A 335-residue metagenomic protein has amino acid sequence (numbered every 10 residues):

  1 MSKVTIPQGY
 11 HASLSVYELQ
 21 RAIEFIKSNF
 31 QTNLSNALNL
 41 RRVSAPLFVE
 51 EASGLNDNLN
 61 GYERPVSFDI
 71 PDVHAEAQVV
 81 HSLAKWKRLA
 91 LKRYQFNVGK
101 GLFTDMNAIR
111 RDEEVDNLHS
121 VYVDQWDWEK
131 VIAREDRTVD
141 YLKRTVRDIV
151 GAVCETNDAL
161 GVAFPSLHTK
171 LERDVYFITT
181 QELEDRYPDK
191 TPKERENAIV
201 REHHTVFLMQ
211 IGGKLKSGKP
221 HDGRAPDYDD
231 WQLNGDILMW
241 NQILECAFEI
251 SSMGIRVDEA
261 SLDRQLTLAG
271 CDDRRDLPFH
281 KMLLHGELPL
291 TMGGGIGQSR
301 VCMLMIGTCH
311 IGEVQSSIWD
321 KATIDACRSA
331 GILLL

Functional and structural regions predicted by a protein language model:
S2-H119, D127-V131: Class II aminoacyl-tRNA synthetase-like tRNA-binding/catalytic domains
E18-F25, N29, R137-R144, D148 (+3 more regions): Generic recognition of stable, solvent-exposed alpha-helical segments in well-folded globular domains
L34-R41, I149-L160, C309: A generic secondary-structure signal for well-formed alpha-helical elements
L47-E51, P165-E172, D320-I324: A glycine-rich phosphate-binding loop feature that marks nucleotide/adenosyl-phosphate handling sites
F68-I70, K92-V98, L118-S120, H168 (+3 more regions): A general structural signal for short secondary-structure junctions and capping/turn motifs
K100-L102, V123-D127, H203-T205, E245-A247: Extracellular structured ligand-interaction cores
T104-K190, E194: Extended, charged alpha-beta segments that form solvent-exposed binding/catalytic grooves in nucleic-acid-handling
I109, T180-L335: A translation/RNA-centric and nucleic-acid-associated enzymatic feature enriched in Class II aminoacyl-tRNA synthetases
